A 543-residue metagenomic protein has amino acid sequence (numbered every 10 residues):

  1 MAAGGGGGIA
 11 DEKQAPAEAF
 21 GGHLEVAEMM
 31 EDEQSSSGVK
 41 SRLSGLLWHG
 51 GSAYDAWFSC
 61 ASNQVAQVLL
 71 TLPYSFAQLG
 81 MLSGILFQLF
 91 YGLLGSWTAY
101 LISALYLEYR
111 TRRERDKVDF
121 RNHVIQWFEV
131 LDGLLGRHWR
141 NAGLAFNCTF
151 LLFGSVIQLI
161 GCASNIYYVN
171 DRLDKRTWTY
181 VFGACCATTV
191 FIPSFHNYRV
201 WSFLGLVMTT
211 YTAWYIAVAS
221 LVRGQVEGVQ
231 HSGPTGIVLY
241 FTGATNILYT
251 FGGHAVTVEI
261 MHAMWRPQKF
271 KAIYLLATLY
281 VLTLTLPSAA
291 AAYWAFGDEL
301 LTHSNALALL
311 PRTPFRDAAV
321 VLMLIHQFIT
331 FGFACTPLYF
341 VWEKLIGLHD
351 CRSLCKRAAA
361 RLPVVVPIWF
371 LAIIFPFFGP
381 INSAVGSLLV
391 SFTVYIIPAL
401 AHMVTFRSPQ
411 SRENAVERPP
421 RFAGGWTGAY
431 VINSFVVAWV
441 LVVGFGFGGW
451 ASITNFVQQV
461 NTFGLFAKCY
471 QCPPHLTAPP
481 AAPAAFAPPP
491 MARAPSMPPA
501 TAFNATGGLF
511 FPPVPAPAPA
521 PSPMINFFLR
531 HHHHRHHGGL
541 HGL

Functional and structural regions predicted by a protein language model:
M1-K40, P488-L543: Intrinsically disordered, low-complexity cytosolic terminal tails
A2-Y74, Q78, G95-Y100, N122-V124 (+3 more regions): Membrane-interface "cap" regions at the ends of multi-pass membrane proteins
W48-H49, A104-N147, L151, V156-W178 (+8 more regions): Membrane-interfacial loop- and helix-cap regions that link adjacent transmembrane helices in polytopic membrane proteins
S59, F87-G92, A277, R357: Alpha-helical transmembrane segments of multi-pass membrane proteins, especially transporters and channels
Q67, G92-A104, G183-F191: Central hydrophobic cores of alpha-helical transmembrane segments in multi-pass inner-membrane proteins across all
P73-K117, R121: Extracellular loop-to-transmembrane helix junctions
S75, T188-P193, F370-P376: Hydrophobic alpha-helical transmembrane segments
